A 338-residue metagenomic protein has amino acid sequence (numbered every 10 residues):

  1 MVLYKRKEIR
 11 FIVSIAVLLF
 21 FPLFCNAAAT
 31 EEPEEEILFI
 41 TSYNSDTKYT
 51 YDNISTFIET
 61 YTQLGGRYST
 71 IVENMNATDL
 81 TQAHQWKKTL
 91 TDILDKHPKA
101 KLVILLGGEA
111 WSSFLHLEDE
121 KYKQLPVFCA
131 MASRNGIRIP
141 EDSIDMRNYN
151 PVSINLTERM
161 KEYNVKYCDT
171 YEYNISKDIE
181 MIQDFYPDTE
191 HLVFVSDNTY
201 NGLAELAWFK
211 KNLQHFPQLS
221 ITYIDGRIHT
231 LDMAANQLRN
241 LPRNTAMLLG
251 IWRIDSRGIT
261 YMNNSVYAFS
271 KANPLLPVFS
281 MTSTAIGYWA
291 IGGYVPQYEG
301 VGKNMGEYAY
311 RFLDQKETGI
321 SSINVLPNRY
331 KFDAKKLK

Functional and structural regions predicted by a protein language model:
L3-R6, A27-K338: Short hydrophobic alpha-helices and adjacent helix-cap/hinge residues
I12-L23: Bacterial N-terminal signal peptides
